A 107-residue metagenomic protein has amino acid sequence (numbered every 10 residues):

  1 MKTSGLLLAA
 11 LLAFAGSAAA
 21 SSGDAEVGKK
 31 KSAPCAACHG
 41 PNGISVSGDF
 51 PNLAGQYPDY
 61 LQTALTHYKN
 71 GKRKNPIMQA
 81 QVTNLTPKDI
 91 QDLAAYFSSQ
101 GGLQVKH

Functional and structural regions predicted by a protein language model:
K2-A9: Sec-dependent signal peptide recognition, specifically the positively charged N-region followed immediately by
L7, A18-S21: General secondary-structure propensity
A13-S17: N-terminal signal peptide c-region/cleavage motif recognized by signal peptidases
S21-I44, A54-Y57, V105-H107: Sequence/structural segment immediately N-terminal to covalent heme-attachment motifs in c-type and related
D24, K31, Y57, A64 (+2 more regions): Stable alpha-helical elements in mature extracytoplasmic
K30-P41, P51, T63-T66, Q91-A95: C-type cytochrome heme c attachment motif
V46-N52, K69-H107: Axial heme c-ligation environment in periplasmic c-type cytochrome domains
